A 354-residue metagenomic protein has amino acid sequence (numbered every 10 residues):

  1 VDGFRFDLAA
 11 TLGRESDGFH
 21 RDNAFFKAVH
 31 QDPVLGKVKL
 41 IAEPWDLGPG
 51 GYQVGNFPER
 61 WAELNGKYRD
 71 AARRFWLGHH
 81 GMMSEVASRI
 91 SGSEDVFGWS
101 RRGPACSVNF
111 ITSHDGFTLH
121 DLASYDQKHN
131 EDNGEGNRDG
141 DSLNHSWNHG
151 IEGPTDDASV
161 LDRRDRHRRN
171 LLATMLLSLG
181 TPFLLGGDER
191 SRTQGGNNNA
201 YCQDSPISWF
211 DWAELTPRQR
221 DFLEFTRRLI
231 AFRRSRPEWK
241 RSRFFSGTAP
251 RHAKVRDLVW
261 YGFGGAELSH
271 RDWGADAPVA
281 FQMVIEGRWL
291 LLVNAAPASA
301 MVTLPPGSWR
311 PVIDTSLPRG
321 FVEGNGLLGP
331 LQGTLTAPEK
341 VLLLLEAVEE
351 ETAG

Functional and structural regions predicted by a protein language model:
V1-E15: Active-site groove signature of glycoside hydrolases
R5, S107, W289-L292: Short hydrophobic-acidic sequence motifs that mark active-site Asp/Glu residues
L8-A10, I151-G153, E214: Short, histidine-centered active-site or binding-site loop motifs used for metal coordination, general acid-base
A9, W45, V348: Flexible loop residues that form catalytic and substrate-binding hotspots at small-molecule/glycan-binding clefts
L12, G48, T118, S299 (+1 more regions): Glycine-rich nucleotide phosphate-binding loop and flanking beta-alpha elements of Rossmann-like dinucleotide-binding
E15, R21-G186, R190, N199-Q203 (+2 more regions): Conserved alpha/beta catalytic core and glycan-binding cleft of carbohydrate-active enzymes
T155, V160-R169, T174-G354: Carbohydrate-interacting/catalytic domains
